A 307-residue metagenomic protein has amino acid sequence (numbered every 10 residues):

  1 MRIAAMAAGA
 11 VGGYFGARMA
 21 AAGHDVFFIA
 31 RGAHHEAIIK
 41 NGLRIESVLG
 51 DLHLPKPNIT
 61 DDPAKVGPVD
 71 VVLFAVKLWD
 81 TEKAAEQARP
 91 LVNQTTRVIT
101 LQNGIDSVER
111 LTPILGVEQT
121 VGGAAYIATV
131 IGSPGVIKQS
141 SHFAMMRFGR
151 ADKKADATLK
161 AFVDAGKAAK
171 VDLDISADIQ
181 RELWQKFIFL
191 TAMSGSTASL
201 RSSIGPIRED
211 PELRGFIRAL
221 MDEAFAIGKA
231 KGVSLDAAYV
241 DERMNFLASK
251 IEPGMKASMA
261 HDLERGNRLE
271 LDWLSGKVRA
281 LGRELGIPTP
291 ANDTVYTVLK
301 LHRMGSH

Functional and structural regions predicted by a protein language model:
M1-L54: NAD(P)+-binding Rossmann beta1-loop-alpha1 motif at the extreme N-terminus of oxidoreductases
A17, A21, E86-P90, P113 (+2 more regions): Short, well-ordered alpha-helices that flank and scaffold nucleotide-derived cofactor binding pockets
A37, P90-L91, I114-V121, P134-A238: Internal alpha-helical scaffold of NAD(P)-dependent oxidoreductase catalytic cores
L52-V136: Rossmann-like NAD(P)(H) cofactor-binding subdomain of soluble oxidoreductases
R218-H307: NAD(P)-dependent Rossmann-like dehydrogenase/reductase catalytic/cofactor-binding core
